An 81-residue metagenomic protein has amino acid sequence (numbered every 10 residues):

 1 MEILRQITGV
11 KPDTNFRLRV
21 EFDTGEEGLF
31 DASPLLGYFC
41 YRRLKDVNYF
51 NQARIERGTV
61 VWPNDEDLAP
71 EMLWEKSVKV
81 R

Functional and structural regions predicted by a protein language model:
M1-R81: Motif-centric detector for short Cys/His coordination patterns
